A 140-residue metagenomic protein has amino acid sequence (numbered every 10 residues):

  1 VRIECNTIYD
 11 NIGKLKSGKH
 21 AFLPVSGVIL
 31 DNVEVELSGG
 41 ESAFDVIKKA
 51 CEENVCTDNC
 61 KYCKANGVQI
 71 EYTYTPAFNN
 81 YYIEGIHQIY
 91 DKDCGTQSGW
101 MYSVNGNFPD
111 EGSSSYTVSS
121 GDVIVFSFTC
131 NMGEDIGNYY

Functional and structural regions predicted by a protein language model:
V1-Y140: Ubiquitin-like/PB1-type beta-grasp interaction modules and other compact soluble beta-rich domains
